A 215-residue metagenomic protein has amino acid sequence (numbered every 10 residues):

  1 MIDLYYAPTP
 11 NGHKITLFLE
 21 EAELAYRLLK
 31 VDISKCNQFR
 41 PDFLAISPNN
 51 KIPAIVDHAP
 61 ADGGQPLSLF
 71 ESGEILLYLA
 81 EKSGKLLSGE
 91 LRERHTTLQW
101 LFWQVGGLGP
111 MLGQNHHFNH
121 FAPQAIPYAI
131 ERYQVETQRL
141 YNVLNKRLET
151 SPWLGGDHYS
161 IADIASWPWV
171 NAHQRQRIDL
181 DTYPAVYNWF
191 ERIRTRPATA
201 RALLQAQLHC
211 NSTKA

Functional and structural regions predicted by a protein language model:
M1-E131, N145: GST-like domain detector, emphasizing the conserved glutathione-binding G-site in the N-terminal thioredoxin-like
D32, I161, A206: Short, solvent-exposed turn/loop segments enriched in Gly/Ser/Thr/Pro and often Arg
C36, F190, C210-N211: Generic structural signal for helix capping and beta-alpha/helix-loop junctions
A45, S166, T195, L204-Q205: Phosphate-coordinating loops and pocket residues in cytosolic domains that bind phosphorylated ligands
A80, W169-V170, L203: Active-site-flanking alpha-helical
L101-P197: GST-like fold's C-terminal all-alpha helical module
A202-A215: Terminal-tail/helix-coil boundary detector
